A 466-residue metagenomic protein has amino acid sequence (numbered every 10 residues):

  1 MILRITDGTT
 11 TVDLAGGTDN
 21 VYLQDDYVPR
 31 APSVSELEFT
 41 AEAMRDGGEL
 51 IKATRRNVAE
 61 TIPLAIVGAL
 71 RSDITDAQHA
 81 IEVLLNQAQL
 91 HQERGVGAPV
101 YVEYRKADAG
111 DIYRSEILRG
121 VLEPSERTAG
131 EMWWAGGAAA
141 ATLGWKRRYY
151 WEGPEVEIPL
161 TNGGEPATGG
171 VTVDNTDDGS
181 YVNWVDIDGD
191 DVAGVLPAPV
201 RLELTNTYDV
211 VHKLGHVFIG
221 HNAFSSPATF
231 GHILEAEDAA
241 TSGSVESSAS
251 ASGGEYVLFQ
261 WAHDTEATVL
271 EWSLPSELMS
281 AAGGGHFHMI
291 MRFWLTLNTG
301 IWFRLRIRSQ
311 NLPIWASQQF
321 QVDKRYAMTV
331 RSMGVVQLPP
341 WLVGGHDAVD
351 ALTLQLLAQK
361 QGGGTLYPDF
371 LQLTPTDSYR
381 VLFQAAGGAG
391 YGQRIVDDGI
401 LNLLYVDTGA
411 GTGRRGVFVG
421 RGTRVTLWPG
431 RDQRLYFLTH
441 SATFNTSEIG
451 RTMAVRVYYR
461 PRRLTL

Functional and structural regions predicted by a protein language model:
M1, A80-G95, L202, P340-H346 (+1 more regions): Short linear motifs in intrinsically disordered
M1-T61, R114-G136, R380-V381: Solvent-exposed edge beta-strands and adjacent loop segments that serve as assembly or binding interfaces
T9, A109, N311-P313: Glycine-centered tight beta-turn/hairpin loop motif at sheet-sheet or coil-to-beta transitions
V12-L23, Q92-V102, A389-G392: Short low-complexity stretches enriched in small and charged residues
F39-I81, W134-W151, D432-Y436, H440: Oligomerization/assembly interface segments of phage tail-like spikes and tubes
A59-S115: Long, hydrophobic/aromatic-enriched structural stretches that serve as scaffold segments
R94-E155, S447-A454, Y458-L466: Short beta-strand and beta-hairpin "edge-sheet" elements
V156-L466: Intrinsically disordered, low-complexity segments enriched in serine, threonine, and glycine
